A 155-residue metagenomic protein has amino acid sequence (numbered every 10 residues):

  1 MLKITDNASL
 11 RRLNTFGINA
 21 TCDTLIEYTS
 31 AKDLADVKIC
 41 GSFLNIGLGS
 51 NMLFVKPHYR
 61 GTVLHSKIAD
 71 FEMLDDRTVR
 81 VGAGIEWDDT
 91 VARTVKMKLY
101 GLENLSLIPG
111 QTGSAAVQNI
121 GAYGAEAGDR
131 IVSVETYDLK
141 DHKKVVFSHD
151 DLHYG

Functional and structural regions predicted by a protein language model:
L2-E126, R130, V134, D138-K140: Anion-binding (especially nucleotide phosphate/pyrophosphate-binding) glycine-rich loop and adjoining beta-alpha core
Q118-G121, D150-G155: Glycine-rich, charged/polar anion/phosphate-binding loops that engage phosphate groups from diverse ligands
K140-H153: A short, charged helix-loop
